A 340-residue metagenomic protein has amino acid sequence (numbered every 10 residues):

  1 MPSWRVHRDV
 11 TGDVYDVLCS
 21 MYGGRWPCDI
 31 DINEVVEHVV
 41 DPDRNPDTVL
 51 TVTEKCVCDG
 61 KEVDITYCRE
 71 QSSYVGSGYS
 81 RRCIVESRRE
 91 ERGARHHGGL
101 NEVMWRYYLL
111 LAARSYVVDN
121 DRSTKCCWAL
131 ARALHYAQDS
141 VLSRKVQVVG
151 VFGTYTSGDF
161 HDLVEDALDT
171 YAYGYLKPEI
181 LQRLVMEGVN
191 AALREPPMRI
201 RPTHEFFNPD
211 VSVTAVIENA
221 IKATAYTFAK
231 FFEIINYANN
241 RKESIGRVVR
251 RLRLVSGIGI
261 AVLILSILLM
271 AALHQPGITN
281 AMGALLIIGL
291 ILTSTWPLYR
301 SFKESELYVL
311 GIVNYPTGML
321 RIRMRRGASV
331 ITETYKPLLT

Functional and structural regions predicted by a protein language model:
M1-W128, V146-A238, R251, G257-A281 (+3 more regions): N-terminal, motif-rich segments that launch catalysis or mediate targeting to/interaction with membranes, typified by
C126-Q138: Short alpha-helix carrying the canonical HExxH Zn2+-binding catalytic motif
Q138-K145: Transmembrane alpha-helix/helix-exit interface in multi-pass inner-membrane proteins
A238-R247: Membrane-proximal extracellular "stem/stalk" segments of glycoproteins immediately N-terminal to a transmembrane helix
